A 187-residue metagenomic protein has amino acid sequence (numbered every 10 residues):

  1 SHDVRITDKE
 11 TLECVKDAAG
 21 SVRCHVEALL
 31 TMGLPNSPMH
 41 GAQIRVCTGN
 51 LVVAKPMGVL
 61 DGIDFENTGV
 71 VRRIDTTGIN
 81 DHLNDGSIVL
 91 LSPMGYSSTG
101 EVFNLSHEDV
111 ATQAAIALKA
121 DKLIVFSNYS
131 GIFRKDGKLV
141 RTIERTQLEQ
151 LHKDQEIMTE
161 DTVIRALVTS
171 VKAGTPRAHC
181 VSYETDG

Functional and structural regions predicted by a protein language model:
S1-E184: Nucleotide/pyrophosphate-binding catalytic subdomain
G187: Anionic-ligand-binding alpha/beta catalytic cores of soluble enzymes and soluble regulatory domains that recognize
